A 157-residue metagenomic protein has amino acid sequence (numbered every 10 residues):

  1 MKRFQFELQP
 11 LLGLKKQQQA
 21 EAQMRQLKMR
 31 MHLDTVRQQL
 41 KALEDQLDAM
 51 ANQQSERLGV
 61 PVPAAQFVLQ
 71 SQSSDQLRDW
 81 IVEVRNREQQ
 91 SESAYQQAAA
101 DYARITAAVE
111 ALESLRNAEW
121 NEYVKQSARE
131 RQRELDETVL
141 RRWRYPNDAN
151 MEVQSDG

Functional and structural regions predicted by a protein language model:
M1-G157: Charge-rich amphipathic alpha-helical interaction elements
